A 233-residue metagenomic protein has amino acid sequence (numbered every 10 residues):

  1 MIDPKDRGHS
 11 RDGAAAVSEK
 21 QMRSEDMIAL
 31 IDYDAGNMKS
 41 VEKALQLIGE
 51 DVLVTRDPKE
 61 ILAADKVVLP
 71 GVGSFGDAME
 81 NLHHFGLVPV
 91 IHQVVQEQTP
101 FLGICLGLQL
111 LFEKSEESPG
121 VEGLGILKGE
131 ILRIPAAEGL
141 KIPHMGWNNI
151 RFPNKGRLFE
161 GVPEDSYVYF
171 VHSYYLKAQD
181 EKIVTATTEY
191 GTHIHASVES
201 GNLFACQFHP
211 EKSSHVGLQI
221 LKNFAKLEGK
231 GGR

Functional and structural regions predicted by a protein language model:
M27, V52-A63: Short acidic low-complexity segments
I28-G49, E211-K212: N-terminal beta1-alpha1 ligand-phosphate binding loop
G73-M145: Cysteine-nucleophile active-site neighborhood
K114-Y190: Pocket-forming structural segment of enzyme catalytic cores
T192-E199: Short, surface-exposed beta-strand/loop micro-motifs that present aromatic residues
C206-R233: Acyltransferase
